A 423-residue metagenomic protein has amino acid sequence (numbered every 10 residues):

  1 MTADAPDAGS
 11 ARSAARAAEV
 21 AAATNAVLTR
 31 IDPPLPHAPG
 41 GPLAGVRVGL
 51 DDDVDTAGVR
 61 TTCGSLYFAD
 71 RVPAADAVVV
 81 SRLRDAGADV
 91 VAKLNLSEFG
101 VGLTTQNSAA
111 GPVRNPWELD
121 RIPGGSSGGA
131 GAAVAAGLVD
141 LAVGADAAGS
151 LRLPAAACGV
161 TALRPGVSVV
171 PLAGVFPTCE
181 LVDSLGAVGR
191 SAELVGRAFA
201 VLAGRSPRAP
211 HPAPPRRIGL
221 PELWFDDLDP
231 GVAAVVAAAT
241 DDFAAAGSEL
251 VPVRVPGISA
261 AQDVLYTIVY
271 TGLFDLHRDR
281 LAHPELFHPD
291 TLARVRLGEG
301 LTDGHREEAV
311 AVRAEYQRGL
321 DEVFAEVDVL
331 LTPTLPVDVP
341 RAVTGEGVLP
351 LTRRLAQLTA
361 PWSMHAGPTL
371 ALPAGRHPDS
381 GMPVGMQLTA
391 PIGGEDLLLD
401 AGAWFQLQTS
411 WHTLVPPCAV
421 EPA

Functional and structural regions predicted by a protein language model:
M1-V72, G100-V101, V339, V415-A423: Short, well-ordered alpha-helical
S13, V27, V195, I218 (+4 more regions): Residue-level signal for inorganic ion chemistry
N25, D140, D328-L330: Conserved acidic residues
L43-C63, I268-Q317, D321, P373-G385: Short helix-loop capping/hinge segments that flank enzyme active sites or metal/cofactor-binding pockets
V48, A57, V201-L265, G300: Gly/Ser-rich, acidic/histidine-flanked active-site/gating loops
D51, L202, E307-A423: Glycine-rich, small-residue loops and helix-cap segments that act as flexible hinges at active-site edges
D76-A77, S81-F199, P368-P373, M382-G385: Short glycine/serine-rich loop segments
V232-V253, R278-A282, R306-V327, A403: Acyltransferase
